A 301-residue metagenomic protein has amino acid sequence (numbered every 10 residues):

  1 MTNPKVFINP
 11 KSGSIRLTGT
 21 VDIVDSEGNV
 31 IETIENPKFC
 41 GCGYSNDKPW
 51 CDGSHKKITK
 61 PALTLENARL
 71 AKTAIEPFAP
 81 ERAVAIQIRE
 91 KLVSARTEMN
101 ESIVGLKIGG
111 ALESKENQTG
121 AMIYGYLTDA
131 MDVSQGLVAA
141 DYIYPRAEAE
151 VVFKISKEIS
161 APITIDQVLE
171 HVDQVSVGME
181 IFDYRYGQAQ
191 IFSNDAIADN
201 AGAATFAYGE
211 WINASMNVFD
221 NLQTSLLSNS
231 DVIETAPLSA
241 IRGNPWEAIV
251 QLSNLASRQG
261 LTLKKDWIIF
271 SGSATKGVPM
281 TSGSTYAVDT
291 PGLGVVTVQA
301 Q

Functional and structural regions predicted by a protein language model:
M1-Y44, K48: N-terminal pre-ligand scaffold of iron-sulfur
D25-S26, S228-N229, T290: Structural motif
N46, A274-V278, G292-V295: Short, charged beta-turn/beta-strand-edge "cap" motif at the junction between a beta-strand and an adjacent loop
P49-P61: Iron-sulfur (Fe-S) cluster-binding segments and ferredoxin-like electron-carrier domains, especially [2Fe-2S]
T64-G243, T285, L293-Q301: Catalytic-core "active-site belt" of small-molecule-metabolizing enzymes, emphasizing His/Asp/Glu-rich regions
